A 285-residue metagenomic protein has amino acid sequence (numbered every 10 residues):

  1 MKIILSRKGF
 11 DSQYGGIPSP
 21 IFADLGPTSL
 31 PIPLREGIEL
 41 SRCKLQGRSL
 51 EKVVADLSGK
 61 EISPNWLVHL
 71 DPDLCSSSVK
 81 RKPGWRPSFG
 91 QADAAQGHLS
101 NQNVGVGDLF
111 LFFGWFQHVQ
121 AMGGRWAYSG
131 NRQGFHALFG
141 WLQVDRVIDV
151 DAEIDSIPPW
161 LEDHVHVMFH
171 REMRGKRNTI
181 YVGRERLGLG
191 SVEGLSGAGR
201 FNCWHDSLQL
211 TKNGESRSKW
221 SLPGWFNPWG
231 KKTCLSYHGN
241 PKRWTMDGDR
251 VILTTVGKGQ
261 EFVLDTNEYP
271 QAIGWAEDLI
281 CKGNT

Functional and structural regions predicted by a protein language model:
M1-E51, G134-H136, V147-T285: Contiguous surface segments at macromolecular interaction interfaces
V53, S58-F135: Short N-terminal edge-element motif at the start of the domain
